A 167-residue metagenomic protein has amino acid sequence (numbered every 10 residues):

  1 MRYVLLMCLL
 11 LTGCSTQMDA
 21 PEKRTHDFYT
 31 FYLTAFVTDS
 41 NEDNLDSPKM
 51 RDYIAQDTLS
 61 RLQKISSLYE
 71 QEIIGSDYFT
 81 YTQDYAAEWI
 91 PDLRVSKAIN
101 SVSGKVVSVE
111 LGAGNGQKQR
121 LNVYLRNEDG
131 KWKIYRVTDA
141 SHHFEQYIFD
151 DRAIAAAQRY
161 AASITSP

Functional and structural regions predicted by a protein language model:
M1-M7: Sec-dependent signal peptide recognition, specifically the positively charged N-region followed immediately by
D19-V37: Short, aromatic-enriched amphipathic alpha-helices that serve as compact interaction elements
L33-S67: Short, solvent-exposed secondary-structure junction/capping segments
I54-Q117: Surface-exposed, charged secondary-structure patches
N100-N122, E128, I134-P167: Low-complexity, intrinsically disordered terminal/linker segments enriched in charged and Gly/Pro repeats
